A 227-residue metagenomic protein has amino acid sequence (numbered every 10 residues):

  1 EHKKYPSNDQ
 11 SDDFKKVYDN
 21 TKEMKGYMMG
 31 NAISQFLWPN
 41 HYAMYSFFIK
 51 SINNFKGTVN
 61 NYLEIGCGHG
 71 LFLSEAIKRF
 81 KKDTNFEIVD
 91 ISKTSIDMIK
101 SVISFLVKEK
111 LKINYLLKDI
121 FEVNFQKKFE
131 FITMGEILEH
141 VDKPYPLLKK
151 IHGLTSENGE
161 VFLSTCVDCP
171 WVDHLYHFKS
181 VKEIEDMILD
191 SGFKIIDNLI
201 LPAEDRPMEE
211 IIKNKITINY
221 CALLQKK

Functional and structural regions predicted by a protein language model:
E1-V17: N-terminal auxiliary segments of SAM/dcSAM-dependent transferases
T58-G68: Conserved class I S-adenosyl-L-methionine
H69-K81: Conserved SAM-binding loop of SAM-dependent methyltransferases across substrates and taxa, primarily the Class I
S92-T94: Conserved SAM/SAH-binding beta-strand->alpha-helix loop
I99-K100: Conserved SAM-binding loop
F121-I132: A short acidic, Gly/Pro-enriched loop at the edge of an enzyme's catalytic core that lines a small-molecule cofactor
Y145-E157: A short glycine-rich, Lys/Arg-flanked "PGG" loop and its adjoining helix->strand segment in the class I
G159-C166: Conserved beta-strand signature within the Rossmann-like core of class I S-adenosyl-L-methionine
